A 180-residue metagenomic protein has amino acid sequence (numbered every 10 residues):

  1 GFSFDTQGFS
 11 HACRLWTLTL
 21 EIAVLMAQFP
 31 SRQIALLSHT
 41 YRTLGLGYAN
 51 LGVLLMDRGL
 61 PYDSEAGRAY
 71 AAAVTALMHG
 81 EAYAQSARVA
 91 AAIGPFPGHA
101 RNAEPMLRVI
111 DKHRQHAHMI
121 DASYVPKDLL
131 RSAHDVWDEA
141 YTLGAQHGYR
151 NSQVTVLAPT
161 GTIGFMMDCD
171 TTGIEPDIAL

Functional and structural regions predicted by a protein language model:
G1-L180: Long, C-terminal-biased catalytic regions of enzyme "large/alpha" subunits
